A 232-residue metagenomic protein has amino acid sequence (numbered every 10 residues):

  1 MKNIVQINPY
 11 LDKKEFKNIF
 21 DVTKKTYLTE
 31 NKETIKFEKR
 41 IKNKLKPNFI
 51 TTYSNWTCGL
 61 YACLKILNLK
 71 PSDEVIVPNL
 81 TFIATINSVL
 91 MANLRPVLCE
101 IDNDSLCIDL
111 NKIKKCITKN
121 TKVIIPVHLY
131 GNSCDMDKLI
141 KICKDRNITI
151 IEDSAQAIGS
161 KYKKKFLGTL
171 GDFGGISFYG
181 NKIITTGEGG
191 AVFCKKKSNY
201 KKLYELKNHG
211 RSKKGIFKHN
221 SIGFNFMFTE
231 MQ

Functional and structural regions predicted by a protein language model:
M1-L28, K32: N-terminal "arm"/small-domain region of PLP-dependent enzymes with the aminotransferase-like
Y27-E74, S88-M91, L98-E100, K165: Phosphate-binding glycine-rich loop
K65-S154, K161: PLP-dependent aminotransferase-like
C116-T118, F166-G171: Active-site nucleotide-sugar/metal-binding loop of Leloir-type enzymes
A157-K163, L170-Q232: Active-site region of PLP-dependent enzymes
